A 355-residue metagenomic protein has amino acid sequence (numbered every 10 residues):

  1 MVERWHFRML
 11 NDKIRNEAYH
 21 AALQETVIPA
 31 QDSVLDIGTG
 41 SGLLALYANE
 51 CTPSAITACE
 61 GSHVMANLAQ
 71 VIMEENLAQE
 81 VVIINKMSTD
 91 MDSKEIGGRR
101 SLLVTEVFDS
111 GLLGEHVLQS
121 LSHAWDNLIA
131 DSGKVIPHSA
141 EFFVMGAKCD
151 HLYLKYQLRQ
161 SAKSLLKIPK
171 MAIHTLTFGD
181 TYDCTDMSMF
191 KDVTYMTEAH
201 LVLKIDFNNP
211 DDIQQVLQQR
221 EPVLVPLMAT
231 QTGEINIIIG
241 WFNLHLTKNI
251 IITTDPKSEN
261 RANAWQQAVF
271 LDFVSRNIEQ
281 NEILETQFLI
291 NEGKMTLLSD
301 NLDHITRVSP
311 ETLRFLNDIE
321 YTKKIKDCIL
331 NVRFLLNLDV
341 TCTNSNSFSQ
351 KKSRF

Functional and structural regions predicted by a protein language model:
M1-I37, S41-N346, Q350-F355: Class I SAM-binding transferase module
